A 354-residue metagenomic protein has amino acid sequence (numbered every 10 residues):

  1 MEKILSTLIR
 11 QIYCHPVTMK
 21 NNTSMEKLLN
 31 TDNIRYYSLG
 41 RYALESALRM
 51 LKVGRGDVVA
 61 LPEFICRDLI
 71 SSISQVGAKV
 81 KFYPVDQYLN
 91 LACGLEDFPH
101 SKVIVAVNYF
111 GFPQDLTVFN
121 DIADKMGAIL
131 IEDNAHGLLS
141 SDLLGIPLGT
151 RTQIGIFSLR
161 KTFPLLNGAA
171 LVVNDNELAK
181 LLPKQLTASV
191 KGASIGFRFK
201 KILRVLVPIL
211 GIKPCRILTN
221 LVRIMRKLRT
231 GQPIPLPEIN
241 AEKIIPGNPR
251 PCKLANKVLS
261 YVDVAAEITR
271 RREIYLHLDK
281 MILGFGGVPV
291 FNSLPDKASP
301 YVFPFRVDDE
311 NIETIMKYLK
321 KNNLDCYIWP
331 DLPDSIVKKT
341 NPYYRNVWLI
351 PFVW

Functional and structural regions predicted by a protein language model:
M1-R55, V76, V80, D97: Conserved PLP-binding active-site segment in aminotransferase class I/II-type PLP enzymes
R10, T31, R35, V105 (+1 more regions): PLP-dependent aminotransferase class I/II
A47-E96: Conserved PLP-anchoring active-site segment centered on the Schiff-base-forming lysine
V76, K125-M126, N322: Helix C-cap/helix->beta junction micro-motif
D86-L181, A188, L332: Active-site phosphate-binding strand-loop segment of PLP-dependent enzymes
